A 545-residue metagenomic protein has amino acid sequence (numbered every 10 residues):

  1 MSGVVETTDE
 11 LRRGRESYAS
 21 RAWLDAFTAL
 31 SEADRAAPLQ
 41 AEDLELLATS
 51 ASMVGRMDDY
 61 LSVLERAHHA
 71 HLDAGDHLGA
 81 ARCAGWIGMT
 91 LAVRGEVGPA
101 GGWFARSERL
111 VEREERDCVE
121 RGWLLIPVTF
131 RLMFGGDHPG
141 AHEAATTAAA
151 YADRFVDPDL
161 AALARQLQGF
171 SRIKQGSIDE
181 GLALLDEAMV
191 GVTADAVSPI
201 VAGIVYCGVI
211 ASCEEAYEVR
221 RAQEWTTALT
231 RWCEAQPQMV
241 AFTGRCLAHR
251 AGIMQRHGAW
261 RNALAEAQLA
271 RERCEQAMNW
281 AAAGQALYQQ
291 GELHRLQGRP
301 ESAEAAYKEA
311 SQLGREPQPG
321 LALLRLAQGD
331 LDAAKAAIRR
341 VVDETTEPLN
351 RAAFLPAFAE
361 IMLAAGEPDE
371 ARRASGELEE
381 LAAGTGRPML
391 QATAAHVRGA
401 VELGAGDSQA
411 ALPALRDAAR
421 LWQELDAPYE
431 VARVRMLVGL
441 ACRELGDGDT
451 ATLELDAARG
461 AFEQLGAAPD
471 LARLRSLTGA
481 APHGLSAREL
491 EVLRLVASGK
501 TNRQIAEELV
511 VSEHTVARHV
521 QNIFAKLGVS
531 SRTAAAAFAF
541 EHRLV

Functional and structural regions predicted by a protein language model:
G3-V4, E10, A37-Q40, M57 (+15 more regions): Inter-repeat boundary and helix-capping residues of tandem alpha-helical solenoids
E6-A29: Alpha-helical segment of the N-proximal tetratricopeptide repeat
R13-A19, E45-M57, G79-V97, E120-D137 (+9 more regions): Tandem amphipathic alpha-helical repeat scaffolds
F27-R35, E65-D76, M89, A105-R113 (+10 more regions): Amphipathic alpha-helical segments of tetratricopeptide repeats
L46, V63, E454, H519-N522: Residues within the DNA-recognition helix of helix-turn-helix
P428, G499-A534, F538: Recognition helix of helix-turn-helix DNA-binding domains
L471-R494: Regulatory hinge/linker segments at domain boundaries that couple sensory/effector modules to output domains
